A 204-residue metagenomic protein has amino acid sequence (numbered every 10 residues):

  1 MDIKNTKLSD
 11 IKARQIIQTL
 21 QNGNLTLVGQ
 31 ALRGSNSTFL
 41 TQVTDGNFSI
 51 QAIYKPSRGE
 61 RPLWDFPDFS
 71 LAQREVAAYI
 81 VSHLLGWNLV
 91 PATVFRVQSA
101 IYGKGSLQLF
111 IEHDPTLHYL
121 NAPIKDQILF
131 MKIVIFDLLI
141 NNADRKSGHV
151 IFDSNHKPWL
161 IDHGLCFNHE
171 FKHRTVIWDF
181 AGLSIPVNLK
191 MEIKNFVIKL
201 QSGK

Functional and structural regions predicted by a protein language model:
M1-L20, I185: Intrinsic disorder/low-complexity detector
R14-N121, K125-A143, S147, S154-H163 (+1 more regions): Conserved ATP-binding subdomain of kinase catalytic cores across diverse folds
I16-Q21, H149, L189-V197: Generic hydrophobic, helix-prone segments enriched in Leu/Val/Ile
P158-L160, G164-K204: C-lobe/activation-segment region of protein kinase-like
